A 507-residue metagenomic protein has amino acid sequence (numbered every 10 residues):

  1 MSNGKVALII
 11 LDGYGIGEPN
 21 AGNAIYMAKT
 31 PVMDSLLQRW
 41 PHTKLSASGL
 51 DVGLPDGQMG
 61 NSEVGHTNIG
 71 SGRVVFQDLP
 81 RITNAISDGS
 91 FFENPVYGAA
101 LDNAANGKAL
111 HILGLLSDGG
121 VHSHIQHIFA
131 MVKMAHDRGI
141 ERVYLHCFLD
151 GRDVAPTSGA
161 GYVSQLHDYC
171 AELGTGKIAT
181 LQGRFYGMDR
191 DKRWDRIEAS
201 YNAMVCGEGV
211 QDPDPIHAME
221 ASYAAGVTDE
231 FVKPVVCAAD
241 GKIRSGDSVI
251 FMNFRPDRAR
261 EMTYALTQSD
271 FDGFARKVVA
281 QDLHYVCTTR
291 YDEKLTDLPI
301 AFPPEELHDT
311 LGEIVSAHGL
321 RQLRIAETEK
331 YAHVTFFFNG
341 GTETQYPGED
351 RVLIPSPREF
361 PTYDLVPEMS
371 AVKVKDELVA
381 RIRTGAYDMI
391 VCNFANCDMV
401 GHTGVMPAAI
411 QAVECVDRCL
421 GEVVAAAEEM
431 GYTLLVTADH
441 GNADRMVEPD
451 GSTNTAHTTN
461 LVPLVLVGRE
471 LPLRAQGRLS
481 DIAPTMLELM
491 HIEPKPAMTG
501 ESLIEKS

Functional and structural regions predicted by a protein language model:
M1-S507: Feature captures the catalytic ectodomains and active-site-proximal regions of enzymes that hydrolyze or transfer
